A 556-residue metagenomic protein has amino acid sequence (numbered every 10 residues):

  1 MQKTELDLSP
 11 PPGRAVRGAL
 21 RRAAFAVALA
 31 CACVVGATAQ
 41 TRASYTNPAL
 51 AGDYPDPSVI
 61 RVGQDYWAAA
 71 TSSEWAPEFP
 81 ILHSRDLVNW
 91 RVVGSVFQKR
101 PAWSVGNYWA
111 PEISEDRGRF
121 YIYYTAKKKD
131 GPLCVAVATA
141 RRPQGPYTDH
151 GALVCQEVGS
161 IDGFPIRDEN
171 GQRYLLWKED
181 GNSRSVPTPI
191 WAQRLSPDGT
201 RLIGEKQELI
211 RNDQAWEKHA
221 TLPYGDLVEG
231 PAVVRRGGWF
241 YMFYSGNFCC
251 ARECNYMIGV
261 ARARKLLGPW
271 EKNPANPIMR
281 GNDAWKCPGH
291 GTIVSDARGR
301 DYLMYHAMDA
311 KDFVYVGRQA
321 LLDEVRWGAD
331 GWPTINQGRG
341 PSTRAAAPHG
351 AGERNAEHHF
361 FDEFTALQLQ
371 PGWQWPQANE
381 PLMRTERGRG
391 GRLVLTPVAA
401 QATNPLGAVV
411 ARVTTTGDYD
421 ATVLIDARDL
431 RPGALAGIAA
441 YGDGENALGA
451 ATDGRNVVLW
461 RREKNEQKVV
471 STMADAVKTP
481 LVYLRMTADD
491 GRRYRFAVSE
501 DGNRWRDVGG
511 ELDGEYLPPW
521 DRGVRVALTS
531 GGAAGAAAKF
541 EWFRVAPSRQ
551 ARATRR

Functional and structural regions predicted by a protein language model:
M1-L20: N-terminal secretory signal peptides that target proteins for export/translocation
G18, G36-A37: Intrinsic disorder/low-complexity segments, especially N-terminal tails and targeting/processing regions
G18, R22-A23, G523-V526: Hydrophobic alpha-helical segments, especially transmembrane helices and their immediate juxtamembrane helical caps
A23-G36: Bacterial N-terminal signal peptides
A39-R556: Carbohydrate-active catalytic/glycan-binding domains of CAZyme proteins, especially the secreted or lumenal ectodomains
